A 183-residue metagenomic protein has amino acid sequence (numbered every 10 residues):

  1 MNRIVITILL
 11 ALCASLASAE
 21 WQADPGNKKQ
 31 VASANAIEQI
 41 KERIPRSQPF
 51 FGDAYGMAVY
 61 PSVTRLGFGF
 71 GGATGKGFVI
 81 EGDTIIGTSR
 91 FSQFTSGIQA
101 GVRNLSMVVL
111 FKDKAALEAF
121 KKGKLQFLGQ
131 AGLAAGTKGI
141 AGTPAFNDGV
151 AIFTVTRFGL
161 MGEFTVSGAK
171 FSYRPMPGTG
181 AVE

Functional and structural regions predicted by a protein language model:
R3-S15: Bacterial N-terminal signal peptides
E20-E183: Small-residue-enriched, tightly packed secondary-structure blocks
